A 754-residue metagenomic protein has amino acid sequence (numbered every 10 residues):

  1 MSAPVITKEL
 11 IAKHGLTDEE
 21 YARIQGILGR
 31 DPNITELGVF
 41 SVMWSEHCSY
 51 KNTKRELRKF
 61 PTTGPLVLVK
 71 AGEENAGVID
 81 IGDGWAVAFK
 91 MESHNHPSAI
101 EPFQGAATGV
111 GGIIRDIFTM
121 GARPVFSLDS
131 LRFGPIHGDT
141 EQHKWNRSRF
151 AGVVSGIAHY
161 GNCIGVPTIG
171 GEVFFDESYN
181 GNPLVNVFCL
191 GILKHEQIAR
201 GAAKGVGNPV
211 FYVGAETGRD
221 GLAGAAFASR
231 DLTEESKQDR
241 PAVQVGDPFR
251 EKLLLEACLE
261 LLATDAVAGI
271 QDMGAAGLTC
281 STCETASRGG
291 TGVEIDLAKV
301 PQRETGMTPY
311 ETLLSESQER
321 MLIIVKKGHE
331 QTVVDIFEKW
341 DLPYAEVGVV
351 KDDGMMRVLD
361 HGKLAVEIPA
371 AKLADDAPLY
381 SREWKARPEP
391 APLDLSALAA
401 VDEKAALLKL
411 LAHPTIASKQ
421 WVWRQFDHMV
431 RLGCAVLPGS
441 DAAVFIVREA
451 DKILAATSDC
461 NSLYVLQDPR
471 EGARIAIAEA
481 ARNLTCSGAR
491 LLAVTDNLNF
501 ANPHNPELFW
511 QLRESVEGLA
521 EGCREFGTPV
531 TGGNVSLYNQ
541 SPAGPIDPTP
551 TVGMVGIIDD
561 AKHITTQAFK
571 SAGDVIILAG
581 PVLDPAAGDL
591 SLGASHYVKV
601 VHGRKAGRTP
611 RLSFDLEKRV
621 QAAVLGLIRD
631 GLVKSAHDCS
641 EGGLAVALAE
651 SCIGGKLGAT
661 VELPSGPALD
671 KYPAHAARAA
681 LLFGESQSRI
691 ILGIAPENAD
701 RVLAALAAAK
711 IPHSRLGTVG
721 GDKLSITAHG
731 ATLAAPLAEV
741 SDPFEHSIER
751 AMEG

Functional and structural regions predicted by a protein language model:
M1-G754: Glycine/proline-enriched, intrinsically flexible loops and inter-domain linkers
